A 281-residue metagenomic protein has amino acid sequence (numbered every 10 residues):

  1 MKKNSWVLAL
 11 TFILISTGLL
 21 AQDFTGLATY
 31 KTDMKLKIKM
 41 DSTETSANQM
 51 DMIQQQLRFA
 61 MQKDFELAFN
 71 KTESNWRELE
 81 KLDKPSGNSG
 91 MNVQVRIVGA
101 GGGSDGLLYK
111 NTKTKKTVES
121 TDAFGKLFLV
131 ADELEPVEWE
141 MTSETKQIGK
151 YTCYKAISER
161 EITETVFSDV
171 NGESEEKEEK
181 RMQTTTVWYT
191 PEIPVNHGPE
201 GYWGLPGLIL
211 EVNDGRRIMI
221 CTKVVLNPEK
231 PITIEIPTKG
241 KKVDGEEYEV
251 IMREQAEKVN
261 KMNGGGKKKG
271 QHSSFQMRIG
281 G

Functional and structural regions predicted by a protein language model:
M1-Y30, G280-G281: Bacterial Sec-dependent N-terminal signal peptides
D23-G281: Extended soluble regions of mature proteins
